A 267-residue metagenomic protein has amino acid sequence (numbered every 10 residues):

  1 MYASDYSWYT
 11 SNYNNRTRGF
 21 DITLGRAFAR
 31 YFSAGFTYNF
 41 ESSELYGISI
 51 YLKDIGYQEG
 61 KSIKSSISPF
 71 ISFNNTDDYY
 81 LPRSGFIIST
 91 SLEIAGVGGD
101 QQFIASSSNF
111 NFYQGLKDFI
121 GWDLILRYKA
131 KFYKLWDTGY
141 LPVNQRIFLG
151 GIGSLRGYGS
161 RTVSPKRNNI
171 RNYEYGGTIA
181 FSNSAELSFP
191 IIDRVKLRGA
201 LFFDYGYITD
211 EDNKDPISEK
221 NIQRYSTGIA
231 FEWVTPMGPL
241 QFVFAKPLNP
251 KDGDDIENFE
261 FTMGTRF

Functional and structural regions predicted by a protein language model:
M1-S89, L126, G153-T178, P239-F267: Gram-negative/organellar outer-membrane beta-barrel architecture
R16-L24, I87-G96, Q102-W136: Transmembrane beta-barrel strand/turn architecture of Gram-negative outer membrane proteins
F20-R26, Y38, P69-F73, L92 (+7 more regions): Residues on the lipid-exposed face of transmembrane beta-strands in outer-membrane beta-barrel proteins
A29-A34, D77-F86, G99-Q101, L116-I125 (+3 more regions): Short loop/turn motifs that connect adjacent beta-strands in outer-membrane beta-barrel proteins
F40, E44-I50, Q102, D123 (+3 more regions): Outer-membrane beta-barrel and related beta-rich outer-membrane complex signature in Gram-negative bacteria
A95, G177-F181, A185, Q223-T227 (+1 more regions): Outer/extracellular conduits and scaffolds centered on Gram-negative outer-membrane beta-barrels
F119-F202, I208-D210: Extracytoplasmic gating/loop element in the C-terminal half of outer-membrane beta-barrel translocons and assembly
R156, G206-T227: Outer-membrane beta-barrel transmembrane domain signature
